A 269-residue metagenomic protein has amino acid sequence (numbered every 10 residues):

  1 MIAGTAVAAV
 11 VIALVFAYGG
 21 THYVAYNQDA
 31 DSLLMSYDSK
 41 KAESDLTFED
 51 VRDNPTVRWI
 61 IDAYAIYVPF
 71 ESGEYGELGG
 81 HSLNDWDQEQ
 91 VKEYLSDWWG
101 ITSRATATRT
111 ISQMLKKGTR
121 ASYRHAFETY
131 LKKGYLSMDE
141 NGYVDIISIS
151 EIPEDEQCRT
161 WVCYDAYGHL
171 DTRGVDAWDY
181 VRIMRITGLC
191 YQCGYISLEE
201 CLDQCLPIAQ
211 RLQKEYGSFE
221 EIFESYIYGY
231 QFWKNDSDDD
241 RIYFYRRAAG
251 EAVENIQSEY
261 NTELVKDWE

Functional and structural regions predicted by a protein language model:
G4-A17: Hydrophobic membrane-insertion alpha-helices, especially the h-region of bacterial N-terminal signal peptides
V15-Y191, Y195-L202, L206-E269: Polar/charged low-complexity regulatory segments
